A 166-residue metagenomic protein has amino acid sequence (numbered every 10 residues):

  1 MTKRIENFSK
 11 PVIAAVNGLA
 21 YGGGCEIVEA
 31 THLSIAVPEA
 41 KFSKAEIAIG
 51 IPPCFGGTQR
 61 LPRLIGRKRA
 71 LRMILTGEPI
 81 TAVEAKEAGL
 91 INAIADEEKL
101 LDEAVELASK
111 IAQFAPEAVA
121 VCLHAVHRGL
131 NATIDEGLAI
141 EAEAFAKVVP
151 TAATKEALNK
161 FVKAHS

Functional and structural regions predicted by a protein language model:
K3-E117, E156: Crotonase-fold acyl-CoA enzyme core
G77-V83, E98, D102-S166: C-terminal alpha-helix plus adjacent terminal tail
